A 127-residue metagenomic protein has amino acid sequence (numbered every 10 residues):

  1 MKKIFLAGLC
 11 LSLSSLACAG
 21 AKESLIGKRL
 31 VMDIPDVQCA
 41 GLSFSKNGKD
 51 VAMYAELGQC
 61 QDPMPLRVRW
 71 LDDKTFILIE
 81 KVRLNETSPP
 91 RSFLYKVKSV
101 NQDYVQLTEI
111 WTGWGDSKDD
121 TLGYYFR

Functional and structural regions predicted by a protein language model:
I4-L13: Sec-dependent N-terminal signal peptides
S15-G20: Sec/Tat signal peptide C-region and signal peptidase I cleavage site
A21-C39, V51-Y54: Tryptophan-anchored aromatic micro-motifs
M32-G41, V82-R127: Beta-sheet ligand-binding and adhesion/scaffold domains
A40-L71: N-terminal glycine/threonine-rich, aromatic-flanked beta-hairpin/loop signature
K49, M53, I77-R83, I110: Generic short beta-strand segments
L71-F76, Q102-Y104: Short, conserved beta-turn/loop elements at beta-strand boundaries and strand-helix junctions
